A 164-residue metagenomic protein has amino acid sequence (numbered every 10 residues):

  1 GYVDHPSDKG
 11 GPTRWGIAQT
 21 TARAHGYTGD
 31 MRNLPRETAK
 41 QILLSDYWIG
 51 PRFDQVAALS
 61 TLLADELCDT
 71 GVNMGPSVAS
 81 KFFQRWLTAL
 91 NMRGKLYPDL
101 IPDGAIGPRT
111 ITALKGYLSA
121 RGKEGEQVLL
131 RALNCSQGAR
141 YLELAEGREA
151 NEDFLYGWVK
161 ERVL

Functional and structural regions predicted by a protein language model:
G1-L164: Cell-wall polysaccharide-cleaving catalytic domain and substrate-binding groove, primarily in peptidoglycan/chitin
